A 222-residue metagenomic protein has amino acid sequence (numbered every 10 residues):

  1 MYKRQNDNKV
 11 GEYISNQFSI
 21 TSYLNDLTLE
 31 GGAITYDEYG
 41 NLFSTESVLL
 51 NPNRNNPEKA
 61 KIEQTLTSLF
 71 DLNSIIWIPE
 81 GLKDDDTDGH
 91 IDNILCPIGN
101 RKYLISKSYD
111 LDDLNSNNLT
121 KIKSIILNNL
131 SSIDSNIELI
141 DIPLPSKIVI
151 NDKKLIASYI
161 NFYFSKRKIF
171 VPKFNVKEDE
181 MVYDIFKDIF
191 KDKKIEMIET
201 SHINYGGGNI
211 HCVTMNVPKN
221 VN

Functional and structural regions predicted by a protein language model:
K3-N222: The feature marks the mature, well-folded catalytic cores of soluble enzymes
